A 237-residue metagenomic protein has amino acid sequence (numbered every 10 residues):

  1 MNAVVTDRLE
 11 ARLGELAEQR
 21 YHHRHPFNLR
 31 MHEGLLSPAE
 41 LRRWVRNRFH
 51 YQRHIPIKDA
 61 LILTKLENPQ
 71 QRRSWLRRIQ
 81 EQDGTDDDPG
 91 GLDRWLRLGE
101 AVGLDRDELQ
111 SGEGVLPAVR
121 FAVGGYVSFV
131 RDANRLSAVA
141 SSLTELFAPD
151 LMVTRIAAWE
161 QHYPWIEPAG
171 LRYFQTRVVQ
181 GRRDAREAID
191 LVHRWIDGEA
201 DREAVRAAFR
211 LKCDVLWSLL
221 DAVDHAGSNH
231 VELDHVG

Functional and structural regions predicted by a protein language model:
N2-G237: Non-heme di-metal
